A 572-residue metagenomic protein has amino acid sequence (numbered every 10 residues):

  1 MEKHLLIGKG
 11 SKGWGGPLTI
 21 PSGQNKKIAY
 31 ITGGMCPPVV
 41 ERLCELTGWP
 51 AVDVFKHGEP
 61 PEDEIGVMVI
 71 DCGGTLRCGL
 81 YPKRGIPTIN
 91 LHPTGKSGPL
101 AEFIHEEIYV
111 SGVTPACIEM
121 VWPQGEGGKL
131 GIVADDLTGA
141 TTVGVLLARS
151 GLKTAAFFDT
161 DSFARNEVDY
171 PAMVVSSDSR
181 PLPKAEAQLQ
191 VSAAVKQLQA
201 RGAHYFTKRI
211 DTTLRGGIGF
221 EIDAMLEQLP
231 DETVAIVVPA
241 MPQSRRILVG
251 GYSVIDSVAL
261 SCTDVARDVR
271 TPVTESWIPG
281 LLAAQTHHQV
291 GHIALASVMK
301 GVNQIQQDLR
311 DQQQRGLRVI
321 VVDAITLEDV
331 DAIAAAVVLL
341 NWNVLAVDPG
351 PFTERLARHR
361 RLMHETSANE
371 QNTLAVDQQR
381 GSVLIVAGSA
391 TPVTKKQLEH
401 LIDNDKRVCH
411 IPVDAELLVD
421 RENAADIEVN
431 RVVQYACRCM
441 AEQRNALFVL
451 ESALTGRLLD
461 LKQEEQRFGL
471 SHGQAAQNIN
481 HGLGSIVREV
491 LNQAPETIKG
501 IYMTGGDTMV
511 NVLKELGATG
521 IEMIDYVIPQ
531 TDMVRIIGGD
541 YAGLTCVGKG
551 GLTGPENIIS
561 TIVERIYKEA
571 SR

Functional and structural regions predicted by a protein language model:
M1-V121: Soluble N-terminal domains of membrane-associated systems
P50-F55, C72-G73, D159-D161, P183-K196: Glycine-rich, highly charged phosphate/nucleotide-binding loops
C78-E106, L189-L198, G202, E465 (+1 more regions): A short, gly/pro- and small-residue-rich
S111-G131, V195-F206, T212-V330, K568-R572: Cap/lid and interdomain-hinge subdomains that line or gate substrate/regulatory clefts in soluble alpha/beta enzymes
K129-G131, L137-L189, Y252-K300, F468 (+3 more regions): N-terminal glycine-rich anion-binding loop in soluble enzyme alpha/beta folds
E186, Y205-E275, T497-I498, M503-T561 (+1 more regions): Active-site histidine-anchored catalytic micro-motif
D348-R380, D525-K549: Short, flexible loop segments at boundaries between secondary-structure elements
Q371-R380, A387-H481: A glycine- and small/hydrophobic-rich beta-loop-beta segment that serves as a flexible "lid/hinge" or phosphate-binding
